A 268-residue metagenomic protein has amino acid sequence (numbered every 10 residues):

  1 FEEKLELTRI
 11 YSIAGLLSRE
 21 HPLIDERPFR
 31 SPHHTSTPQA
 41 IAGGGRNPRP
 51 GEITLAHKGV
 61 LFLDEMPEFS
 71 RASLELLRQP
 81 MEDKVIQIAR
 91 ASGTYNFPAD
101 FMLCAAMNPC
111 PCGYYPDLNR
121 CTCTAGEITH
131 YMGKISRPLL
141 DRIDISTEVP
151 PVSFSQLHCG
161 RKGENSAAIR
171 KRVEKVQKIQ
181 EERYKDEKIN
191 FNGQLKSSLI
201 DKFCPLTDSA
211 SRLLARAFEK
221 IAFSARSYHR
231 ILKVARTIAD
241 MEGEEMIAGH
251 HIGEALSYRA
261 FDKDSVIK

Functional and structural regions predicted by a protein language model:
F1-I13, L17-R27, I88-G93: Short beta-strand-centered segment that lines the nucleotide-binding/catalytic pocket of NTP-utilizing
E3-E6, A40, E52, E65 (+1 more regions): Residue-level recognition of specific faces of alpha-helices
P22-P28, H33-L61, T94: Conserved alpha-helical scaffold flanking the Walker A/P-loop in AAA+ ATPase domains
N47-P48, R71-K268: Basic, amphipathic alpha-helical bundle interface domains used for macromolecular binding and assembly
K58, D64-E65, L76: Walker B catalytic acidic pair
